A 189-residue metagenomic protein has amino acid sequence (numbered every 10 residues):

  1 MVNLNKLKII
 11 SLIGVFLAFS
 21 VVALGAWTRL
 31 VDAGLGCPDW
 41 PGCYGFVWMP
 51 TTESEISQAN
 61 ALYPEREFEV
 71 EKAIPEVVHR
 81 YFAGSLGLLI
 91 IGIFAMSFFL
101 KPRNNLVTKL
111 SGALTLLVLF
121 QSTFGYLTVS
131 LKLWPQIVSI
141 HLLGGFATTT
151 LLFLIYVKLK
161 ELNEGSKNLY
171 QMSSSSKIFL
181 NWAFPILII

Functional and structural regions predicted by a protein language model:
L7-P41, L187-I189: N-terminal signal-anchor transmembrane alpha helix
K8-S11, N104-T115, S176, L180-N181: Membrane-interfacial loop-to-transmembrane alpha-helix junctions, especially the N-terminal start
F16, R80-A95: Hydrophobic alpha-helical transmembrane segments
L17, L116-V118, K177-I189: Alpha-helical transmembrane segments of multi-pass integral membrane proteins
A33-E76: Extracytosolic (periplasmic/ER-lumenal) interhelical loops and adjacent juxtamembrane/interface segments of multi-pass
L86-G92, G145-N163: Hydrophobic cores of alpha-helical transmembrane segments in multi-pass inner/ER membrane proteins, independent
L131-G144: Non-cytosolic membrane-interface motifs at loop->transmembrane helix junctions
E161-K177: Membrane-interfacial, low-structure loops and terminal tails that flank and connect transmembrane helices in multi-pass
